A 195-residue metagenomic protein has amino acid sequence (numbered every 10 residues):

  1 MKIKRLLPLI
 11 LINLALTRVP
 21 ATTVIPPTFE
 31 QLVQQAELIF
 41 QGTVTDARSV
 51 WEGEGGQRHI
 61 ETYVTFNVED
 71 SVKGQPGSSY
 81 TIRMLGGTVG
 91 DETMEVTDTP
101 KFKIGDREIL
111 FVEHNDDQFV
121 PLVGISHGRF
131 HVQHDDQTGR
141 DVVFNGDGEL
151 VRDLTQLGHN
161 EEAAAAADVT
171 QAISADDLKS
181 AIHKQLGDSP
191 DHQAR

Functional and structural regions predicted by a protein language model:
M1-K2: N-terminal secretory signal peptides that target proteins for export/translocation
R5-N13, T17-R195: Transition segments tied to proteolytic processing and entry into folded domains
